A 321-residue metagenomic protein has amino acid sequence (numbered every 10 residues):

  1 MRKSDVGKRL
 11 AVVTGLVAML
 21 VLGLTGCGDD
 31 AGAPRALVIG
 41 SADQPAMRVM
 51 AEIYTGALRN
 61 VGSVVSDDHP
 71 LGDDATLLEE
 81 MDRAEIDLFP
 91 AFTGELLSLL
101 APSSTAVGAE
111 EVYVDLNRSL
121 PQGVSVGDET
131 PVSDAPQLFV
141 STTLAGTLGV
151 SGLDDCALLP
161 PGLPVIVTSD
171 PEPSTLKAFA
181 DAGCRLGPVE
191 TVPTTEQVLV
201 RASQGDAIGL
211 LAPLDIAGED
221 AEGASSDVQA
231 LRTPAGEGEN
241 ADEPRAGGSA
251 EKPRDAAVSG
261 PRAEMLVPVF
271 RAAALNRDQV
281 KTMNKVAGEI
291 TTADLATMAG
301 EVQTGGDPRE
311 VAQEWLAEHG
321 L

Functional and structural regions predicted by a protein language model:
L22-G26: C-terminal motif of bacterial Sec signal peptides marking the signal peptidase cleavage site
G28-A31: Bacterial signal peptide processing site
P34-M47, S63-P70, G162-V167: Short, well-ordered beta-strand elements
P45, S66-E79, G187-V200: Short helix-initiation/N-cap motifs at beta->coil->alpha
P45-V64, T76: Short, polar/charged alpha-helical segment
A109-V167, G288-T292: A conserved helix-loop-strand patch within extracytoplasmic ligand-binding domains of the periplasmic binding
S133-G146, S259-R277: A bilobed periplasmic-binding-protein/Venus flytrap-type ligand-binding module shared by bacterial periplasmic
V167-R254: Ligand-binding pocket segment of bilobal, Venus flytrap-like solute-binding proteins
